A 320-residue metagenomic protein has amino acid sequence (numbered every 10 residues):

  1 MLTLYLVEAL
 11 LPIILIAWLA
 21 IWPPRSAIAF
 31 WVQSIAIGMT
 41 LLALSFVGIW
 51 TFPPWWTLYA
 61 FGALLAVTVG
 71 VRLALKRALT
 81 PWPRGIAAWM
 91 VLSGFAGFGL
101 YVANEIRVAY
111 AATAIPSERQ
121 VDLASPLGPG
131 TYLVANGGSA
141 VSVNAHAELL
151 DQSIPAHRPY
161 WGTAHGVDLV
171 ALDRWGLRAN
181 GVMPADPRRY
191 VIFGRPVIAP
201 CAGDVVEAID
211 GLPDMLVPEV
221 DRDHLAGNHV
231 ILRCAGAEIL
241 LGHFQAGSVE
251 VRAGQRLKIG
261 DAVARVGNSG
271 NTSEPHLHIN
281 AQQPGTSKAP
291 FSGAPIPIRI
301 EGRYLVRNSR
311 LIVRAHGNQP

Functional and structural regions predicted by a protein language model:
L2-P196, P200, E301-P320: Polar/charged, compositionally biased leader and regulatory segments
V134, G203, I279: Conserved hydrophobic/aromatic pocket- or pore-lining residues that grip, position, or stack substrates in active sites
N136, A171, E207, H243-A246 (+2 more regions): A residue-level detector for short acidic-glycine micro-motifs
V191-I192, D204-A246, E250: Zn2+-dependent peptidoglycan hydrolase active-site motif and core
P196-A208, E250-V266: Short, well-structured beta-strand-loop connectors
V220, V230, L257-T272: Short hydrophobic beta/alpha edge segments that flank linear recognition/processing sites
H224, A253-K258, N280-P320: Acidic, glycine-rich catalytic/binding loops that coordinate metals and/or anionic ligands
T272-N280: Histidine-centered divalent-metal-coordination microenvironment in nucleic-acid enzymes
